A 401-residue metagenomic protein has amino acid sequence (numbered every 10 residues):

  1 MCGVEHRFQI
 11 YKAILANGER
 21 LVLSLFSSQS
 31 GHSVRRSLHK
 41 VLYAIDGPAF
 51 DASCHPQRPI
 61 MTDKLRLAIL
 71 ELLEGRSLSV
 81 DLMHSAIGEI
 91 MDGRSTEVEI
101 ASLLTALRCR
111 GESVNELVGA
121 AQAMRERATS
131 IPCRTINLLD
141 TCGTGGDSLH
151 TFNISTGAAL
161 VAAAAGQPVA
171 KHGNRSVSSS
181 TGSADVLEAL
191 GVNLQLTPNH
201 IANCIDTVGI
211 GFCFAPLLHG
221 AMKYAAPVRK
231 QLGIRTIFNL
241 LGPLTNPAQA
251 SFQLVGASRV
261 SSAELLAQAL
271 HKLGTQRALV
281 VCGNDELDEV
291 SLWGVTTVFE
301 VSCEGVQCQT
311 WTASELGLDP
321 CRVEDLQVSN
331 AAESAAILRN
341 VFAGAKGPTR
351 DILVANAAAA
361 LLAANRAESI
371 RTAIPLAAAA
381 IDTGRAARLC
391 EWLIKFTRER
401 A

Functional and structural regions predicted by a protein language model:
G3, A13, S27-V34: Intrinsically disordered, low-complexity serine/threonine-rich segments
F8-Y11, F26, Y43, F50: Aromatic (phenylalanine/tyrosine) cluster motif
T62-K64, L70-E116, E126-C133, I352-L353: N-terminal glycine-rich anion-binding loops that anchor highly charged ligand groups
D63-L67, E71, S77-L78, E126-T129 (+4 more regions): Glycine-rich anion-binding loops and their surrounding alpha/beta cores
G111-A170: Active-site cofactor/substrate anionic-group-binding motifs, chiefly glycine- and Lys/Arg-rich phosphate-binding loops
D147-A159, H172, V177-T181, M222 (+2 more regions): Short glycine/serine/threonine-rich phosphate/pyrophosphate-binding segments that cradle anionic phosphate groups
S176-V192: Active-site-proximal loop->helix
